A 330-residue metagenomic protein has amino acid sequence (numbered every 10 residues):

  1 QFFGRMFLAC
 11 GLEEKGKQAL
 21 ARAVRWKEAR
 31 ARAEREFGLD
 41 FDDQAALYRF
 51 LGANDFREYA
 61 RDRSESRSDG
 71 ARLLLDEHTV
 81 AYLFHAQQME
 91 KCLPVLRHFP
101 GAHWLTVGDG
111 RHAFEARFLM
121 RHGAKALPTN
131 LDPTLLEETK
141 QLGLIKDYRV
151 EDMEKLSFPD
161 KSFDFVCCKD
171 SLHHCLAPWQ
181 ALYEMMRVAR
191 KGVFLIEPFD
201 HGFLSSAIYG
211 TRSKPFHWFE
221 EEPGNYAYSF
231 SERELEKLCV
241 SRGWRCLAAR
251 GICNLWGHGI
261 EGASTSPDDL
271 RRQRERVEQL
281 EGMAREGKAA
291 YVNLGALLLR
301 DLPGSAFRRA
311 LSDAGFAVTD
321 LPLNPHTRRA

Functional and structural regions predicted by a protein language model:
M6, C10, A248-A330: A C-terminal cap/extension of S-adenosyl-L-methionine-dependent methyltransferases that defines the acceptor-substrate
M6-L74: N-terminal, positively charged/glycine-rich alpha-helical extensions of SAM-dependent methyltransferases
T79-A102: Conserved alpha-helix/loop element of class I SAM-dependent methyltransferases that forms part of the SAM/SAH-binding
L105-K155: Class I SAM-dependent methyltransferase SAM/SAH-binding core
C167: A conserved beta-strand element that flanks and buttresses the S-adenosyl-L-methionine
W179-L195: A short glycine-rich, Lys/Arg-flanked "PGG" loop and its adjoining helix->strand segment in the class I
K191-W218: Conserved class I S-adenosyl-L-methionine
N225-A249: Short alpha-helix
